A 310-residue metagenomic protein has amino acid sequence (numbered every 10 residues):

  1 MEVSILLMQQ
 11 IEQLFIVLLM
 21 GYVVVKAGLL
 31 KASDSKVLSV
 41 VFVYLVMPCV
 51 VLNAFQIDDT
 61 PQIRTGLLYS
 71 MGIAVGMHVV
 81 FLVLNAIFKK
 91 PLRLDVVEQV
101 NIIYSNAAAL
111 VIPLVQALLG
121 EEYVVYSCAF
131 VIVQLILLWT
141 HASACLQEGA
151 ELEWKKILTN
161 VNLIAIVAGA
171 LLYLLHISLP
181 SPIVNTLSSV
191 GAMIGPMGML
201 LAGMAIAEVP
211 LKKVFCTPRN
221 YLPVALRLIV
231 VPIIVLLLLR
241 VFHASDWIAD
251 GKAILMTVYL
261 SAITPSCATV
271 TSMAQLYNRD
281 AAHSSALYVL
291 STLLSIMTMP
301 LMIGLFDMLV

Functional and structural regions predicted by a protein language model:
M1-V310: Alpha-helical transmembrane segments of multi-pass small-molecule/ion transporters
